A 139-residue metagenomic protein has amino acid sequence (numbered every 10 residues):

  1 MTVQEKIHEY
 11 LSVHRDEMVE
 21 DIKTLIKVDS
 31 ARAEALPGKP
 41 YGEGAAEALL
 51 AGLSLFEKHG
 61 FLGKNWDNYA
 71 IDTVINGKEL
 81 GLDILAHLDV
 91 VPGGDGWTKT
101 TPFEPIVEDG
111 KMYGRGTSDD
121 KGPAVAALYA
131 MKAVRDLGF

Functional and structural regions predicted by a protein language model:
M1, Y69-T73, E104-E108, M112: Charged, low-complexity, helix/coiled-coil-prone segments
T2-L85, V90-G94: N-terminal helical capping/dimerization or prosegment-like subdomains of hydrolases acting on amide or phosphate bonds
G81-F139: Active-site metal-coordination/substrate-binding segment of hydrolases, especially metallo-dependent peptidases
